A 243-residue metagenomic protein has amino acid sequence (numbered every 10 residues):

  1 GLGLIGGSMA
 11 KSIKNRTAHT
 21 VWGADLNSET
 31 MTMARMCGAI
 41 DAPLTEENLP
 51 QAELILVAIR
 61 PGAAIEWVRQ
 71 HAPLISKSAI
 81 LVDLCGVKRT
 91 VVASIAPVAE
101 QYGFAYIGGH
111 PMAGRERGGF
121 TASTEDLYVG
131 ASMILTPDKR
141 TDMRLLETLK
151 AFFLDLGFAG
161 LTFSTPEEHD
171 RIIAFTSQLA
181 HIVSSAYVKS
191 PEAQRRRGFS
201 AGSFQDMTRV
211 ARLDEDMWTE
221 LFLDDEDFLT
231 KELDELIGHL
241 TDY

Functional and structural regions predicted by a protein language model:
G1-E46, P50, L54: NAD(P)+-binding Rossmann beta1-loop-alpha1 motif at the extreme N-terminus of oxidoreductases
T20, A105, S132: Residues at the starts of beta-strands that form the adenosine-phosphate
E29-T30, A63, K88-V91: Conserved short alpha-helix immediately C-terminal to the canonical SAM/SAH-binding motif I of Rossmann-like
I40, A52, S78, G130-A131: Short, well-ordered alpha-helix to beta-strand connector turns
E46-V82, G86: Rossmann-like NAD(P)-binding element
R69-T121: Rossmann-like NAD(P)(H) cofactor-binding subdomain of soluble oxidoreductases
E125-R212: Internal alpha-helical scaffold of NAD(P)-dependent oxidoreductase catalytic cores
R195-Y243: Interdomain hinge/lid region at the active-site interface of Rossmann-like NAD(P)-dependent oxidoreductases
